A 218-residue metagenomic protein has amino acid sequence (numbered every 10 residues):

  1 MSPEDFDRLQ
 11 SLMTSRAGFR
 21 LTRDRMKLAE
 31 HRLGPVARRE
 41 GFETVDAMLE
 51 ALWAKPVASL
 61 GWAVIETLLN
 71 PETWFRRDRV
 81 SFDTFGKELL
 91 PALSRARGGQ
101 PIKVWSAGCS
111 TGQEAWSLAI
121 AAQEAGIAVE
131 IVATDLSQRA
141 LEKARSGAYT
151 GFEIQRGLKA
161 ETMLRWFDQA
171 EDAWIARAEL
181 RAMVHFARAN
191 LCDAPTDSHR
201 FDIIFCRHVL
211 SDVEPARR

Functional and structural regions predicted by a protein language model:
M1-W105: Conserved AdoMet
F19, W74-F75, T111, A194 (+1 more regions): Short strand->helix junction
R25, S81, E114-S117, D197 (+1 more regions): Residues at alpha-helix caps and immediate loop-helix transition turns in enzyme cores, especially N- and C-cap
A37, L93-S94, A122, A148-Y149 (+1 more regions): Conserved hydrophobic residues forming the short capping helix/wall of the S-adenosyl-L-methionine
K87, P91, I120-E124, S146: Short, well-ordered alpha-helices that flank and scaffold nucleotide-derived cofactor binding pockets
A107, V129-F205, V209-R217: Extended basic-aromatic, gly/pro-enriched interface segments that bind polyanionic ligands
T111-I127: Conserved SAM-binding loop of SAM-dependent methyltransferases across substrates and taxa, primarily the Class I
